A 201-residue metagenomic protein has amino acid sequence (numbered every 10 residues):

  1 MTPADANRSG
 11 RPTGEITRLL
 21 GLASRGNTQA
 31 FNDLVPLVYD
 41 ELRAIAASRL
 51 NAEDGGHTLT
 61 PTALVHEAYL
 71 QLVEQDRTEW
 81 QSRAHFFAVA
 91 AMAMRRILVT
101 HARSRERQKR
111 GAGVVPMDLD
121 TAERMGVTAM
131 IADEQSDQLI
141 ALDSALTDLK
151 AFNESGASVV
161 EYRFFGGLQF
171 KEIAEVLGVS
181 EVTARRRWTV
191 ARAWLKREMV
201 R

Functional and structural regions predicted by a protein language model:
M1-R201: Intrinsic, short, N-terminal disordered tails of RNA polymerase sigma-factor systems
